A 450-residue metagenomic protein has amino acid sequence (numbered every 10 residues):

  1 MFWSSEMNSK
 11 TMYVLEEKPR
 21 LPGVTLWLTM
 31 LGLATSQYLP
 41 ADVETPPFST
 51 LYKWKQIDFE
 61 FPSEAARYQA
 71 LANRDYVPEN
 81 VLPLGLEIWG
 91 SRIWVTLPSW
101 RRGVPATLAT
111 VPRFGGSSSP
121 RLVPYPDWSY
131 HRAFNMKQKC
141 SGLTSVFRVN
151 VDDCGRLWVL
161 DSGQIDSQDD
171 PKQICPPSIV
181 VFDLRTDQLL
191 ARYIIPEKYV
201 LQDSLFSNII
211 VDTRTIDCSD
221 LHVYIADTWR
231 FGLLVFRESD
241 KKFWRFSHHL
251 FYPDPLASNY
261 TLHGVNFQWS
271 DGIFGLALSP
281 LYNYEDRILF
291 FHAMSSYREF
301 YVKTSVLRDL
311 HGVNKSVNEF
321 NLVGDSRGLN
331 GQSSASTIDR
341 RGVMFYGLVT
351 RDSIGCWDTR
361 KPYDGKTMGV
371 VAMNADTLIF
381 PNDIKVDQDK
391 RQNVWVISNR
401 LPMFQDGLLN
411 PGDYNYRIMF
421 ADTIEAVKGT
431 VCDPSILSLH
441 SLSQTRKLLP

Functional and structural regions predicted by a protein language model:
P40-Y76, G90-A133, Q168, D183-R185: Beta-propeller domains
Y76-G90, F134-L157, K198-V223, Y252-I288 (+4 more regions): Beta-rich, blade/repeat-based domains predominating in secreted/periplasmic proteins but also intracellular
T107-G115, I174-R185, P411-E425: Beta-propeller blade signature
P112-S117, S239-F243, V302-N314, D358-Y363 (+1 more regions): Short loop/turn segments immediately following beta-strands, especially the blade-tip and inter-blade linker loops
F114-L157, S162-D166, Y193-E197: Blade-loop segments of beta-propeller domains
S118-H131, L190-I195, W244-S258, L310-G324 (+2 more regions): Beta-propeller fold detector
D166-D220: Asp-box/WD-like beta-propeller blade repeats and closely related beta-sheet repeat scaffolds
K385-P450: Blade-level signature of beta-propeller repeat domains, shared across WD40, Kelch, NHL, RCC1 and BNR/Asp-box propellers
